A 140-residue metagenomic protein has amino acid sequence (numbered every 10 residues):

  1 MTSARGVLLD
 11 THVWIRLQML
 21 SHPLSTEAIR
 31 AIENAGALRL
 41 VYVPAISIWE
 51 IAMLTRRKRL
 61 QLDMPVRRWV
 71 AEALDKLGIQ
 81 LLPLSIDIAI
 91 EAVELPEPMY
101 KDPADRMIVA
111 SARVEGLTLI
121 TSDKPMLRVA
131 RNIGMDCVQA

Functional and structural regions predicted by a protein language model:
M1-S3, V109-A140: Acidic, PIN/NYN-like endoribonuclease modules and their adjacent C-terminal/linker elements
M1-V43, R57-E72, V138-Q139: Short, well-structured N-terminal submotif of metal-dependent ribonuclease cores
L9, V43, P83, I120-T121: Short beta-strand scaffold positions
V13, S47-I48, I88, I108 (+1 more regions): Alpha-helix capping/helix-boundary segments
L38-V41, R59, K76-Q80, V114-T118: Short active-site oxyanion
A45, V70-P98: Acidic catalytic patch
A104: Acidic donor-binding loop at a coil-to-helix junction in glycosyltransferase catalytic cores that engages
